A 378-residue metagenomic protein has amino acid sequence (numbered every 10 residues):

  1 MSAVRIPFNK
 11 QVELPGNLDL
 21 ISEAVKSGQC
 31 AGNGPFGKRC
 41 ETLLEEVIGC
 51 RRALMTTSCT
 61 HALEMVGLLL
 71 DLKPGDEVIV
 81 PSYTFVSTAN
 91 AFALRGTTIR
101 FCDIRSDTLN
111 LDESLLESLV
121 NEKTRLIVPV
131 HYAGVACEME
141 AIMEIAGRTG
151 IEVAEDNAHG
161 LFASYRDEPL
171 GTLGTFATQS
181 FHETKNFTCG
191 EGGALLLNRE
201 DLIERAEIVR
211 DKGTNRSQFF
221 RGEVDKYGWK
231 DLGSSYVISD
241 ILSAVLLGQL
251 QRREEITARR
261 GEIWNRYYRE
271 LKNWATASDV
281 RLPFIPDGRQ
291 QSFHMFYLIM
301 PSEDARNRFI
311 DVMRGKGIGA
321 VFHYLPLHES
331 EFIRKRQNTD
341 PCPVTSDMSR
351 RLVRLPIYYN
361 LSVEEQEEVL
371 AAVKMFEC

Functional and structural regions predicted by a protein language model:
M1-A31, G228-K230: N-terminal "arm"/small-domain region of PLP-dependent enzymes with the aminotransferase-like
Q29-E77, A91-R95, F101-D103, E168: Phosphate-binding glycine-rich loop
K38-T42, V47-A53, S114, L126-V130 (+5 more regions): PLP-dependent aminotransferase class I/II
L54, I79, R100, E152-A154 (+3 more regions): Structural detector of well-ordered beta-strand residues that form the stable sheet scaffold of enzyme domains
A62, T84, P356: Conserved SAM-binding loop
L68-N157, S164: PLP-dependent aminotransferase-like
E155-C189, Q218-F220, D225-K230: Conserved active-site segment immediately N-terminal to the catalytic lysine that forms the internal aldimine
T172-N215, D240: Active-site PLP attachment segment
